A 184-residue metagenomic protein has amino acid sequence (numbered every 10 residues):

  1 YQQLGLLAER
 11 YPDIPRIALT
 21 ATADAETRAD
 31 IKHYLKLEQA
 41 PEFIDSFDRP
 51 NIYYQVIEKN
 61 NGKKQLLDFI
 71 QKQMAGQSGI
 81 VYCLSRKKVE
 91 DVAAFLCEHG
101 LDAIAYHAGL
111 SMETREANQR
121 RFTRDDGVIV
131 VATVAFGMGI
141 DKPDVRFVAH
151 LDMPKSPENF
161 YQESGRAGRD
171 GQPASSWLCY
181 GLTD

Functional and structural regions predicted by a protein language model:
Y1-D184: Helicase motor core with emphasis on the C-terminal RecA-like subdomain
